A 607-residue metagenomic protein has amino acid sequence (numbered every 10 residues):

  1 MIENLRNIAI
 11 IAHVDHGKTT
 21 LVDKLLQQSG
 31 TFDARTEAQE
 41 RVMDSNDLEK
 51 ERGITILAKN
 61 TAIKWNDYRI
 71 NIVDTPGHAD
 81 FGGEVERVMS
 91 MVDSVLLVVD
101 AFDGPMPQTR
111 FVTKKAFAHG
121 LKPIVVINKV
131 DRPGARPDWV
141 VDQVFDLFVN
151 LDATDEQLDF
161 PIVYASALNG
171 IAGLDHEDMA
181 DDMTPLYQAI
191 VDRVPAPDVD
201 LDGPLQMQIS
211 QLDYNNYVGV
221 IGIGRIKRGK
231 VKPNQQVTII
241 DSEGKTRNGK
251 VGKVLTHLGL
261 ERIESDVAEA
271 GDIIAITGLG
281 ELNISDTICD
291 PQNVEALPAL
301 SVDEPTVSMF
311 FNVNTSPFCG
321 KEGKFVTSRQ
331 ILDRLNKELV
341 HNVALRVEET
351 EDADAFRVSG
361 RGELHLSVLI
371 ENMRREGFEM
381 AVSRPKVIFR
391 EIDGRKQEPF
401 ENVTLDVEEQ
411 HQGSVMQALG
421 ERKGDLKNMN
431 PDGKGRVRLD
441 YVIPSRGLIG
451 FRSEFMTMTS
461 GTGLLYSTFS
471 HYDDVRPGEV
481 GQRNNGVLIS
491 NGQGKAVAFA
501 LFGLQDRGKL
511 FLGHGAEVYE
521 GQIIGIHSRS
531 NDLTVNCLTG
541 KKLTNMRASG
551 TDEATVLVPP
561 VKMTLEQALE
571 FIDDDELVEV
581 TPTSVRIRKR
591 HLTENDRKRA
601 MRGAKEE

Functional and structural regions predicted by a protein language model:
M1-E607: Structural and coupling elements of P-loop NTPases
